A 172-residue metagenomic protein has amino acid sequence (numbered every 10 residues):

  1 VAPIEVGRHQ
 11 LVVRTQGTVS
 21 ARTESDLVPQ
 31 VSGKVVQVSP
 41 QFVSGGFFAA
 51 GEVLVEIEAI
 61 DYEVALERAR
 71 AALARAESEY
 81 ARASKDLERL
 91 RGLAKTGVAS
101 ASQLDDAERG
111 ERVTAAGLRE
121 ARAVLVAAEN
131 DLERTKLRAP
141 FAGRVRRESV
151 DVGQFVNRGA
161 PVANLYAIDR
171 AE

Functional and structural regions predicted by a protein language model:
V6-R70, T96, R146-D151, E172: Long, amphipathic coiled-coil "stalk"/hairpin helices in large membrane-associated assemblies
L11-T23, L118-N130, F155, G159-P161: Short beta-strand/loop turn elements enriched in aromatics
T18, G46-A50, D131, K136-E172: Surface-exposed patches in structured soluble domains
K34, F47, V53, A65 (+3 more regions): Residue-level recognition of specific faces of alpha-helices
I57, L93, L165: Catalytic metal- and UDP-sugar-binding loop of GT-A-like glycosyltransferases, i.e., residues flanking the conserved
D61-N130, E148: Alpha-helical coiled-coil segments
